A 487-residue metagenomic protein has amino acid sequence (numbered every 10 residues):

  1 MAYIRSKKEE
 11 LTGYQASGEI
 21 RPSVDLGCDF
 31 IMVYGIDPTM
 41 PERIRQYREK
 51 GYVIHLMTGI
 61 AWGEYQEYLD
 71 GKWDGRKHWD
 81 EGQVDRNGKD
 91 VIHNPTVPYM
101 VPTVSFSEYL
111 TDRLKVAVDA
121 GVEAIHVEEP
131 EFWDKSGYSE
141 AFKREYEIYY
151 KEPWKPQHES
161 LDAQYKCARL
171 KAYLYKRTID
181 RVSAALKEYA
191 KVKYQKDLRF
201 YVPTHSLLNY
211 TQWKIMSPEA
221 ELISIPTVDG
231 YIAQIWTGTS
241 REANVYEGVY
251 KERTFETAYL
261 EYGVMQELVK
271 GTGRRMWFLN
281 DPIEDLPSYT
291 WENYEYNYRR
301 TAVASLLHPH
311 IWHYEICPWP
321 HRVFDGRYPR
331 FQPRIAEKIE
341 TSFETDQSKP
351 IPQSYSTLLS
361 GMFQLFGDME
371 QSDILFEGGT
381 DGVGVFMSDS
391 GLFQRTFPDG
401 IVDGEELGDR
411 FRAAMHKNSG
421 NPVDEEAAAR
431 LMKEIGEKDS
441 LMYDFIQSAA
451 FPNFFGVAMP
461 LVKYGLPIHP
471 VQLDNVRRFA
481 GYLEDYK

Functional and structural regions predicted by a protein language model:
I4-Q46, R113-A124, P226-Y231, R300-H313 (+1 more regions): Catalytic domains of carbohydrate-active enzymes, especially glycoside hydrolases
R5-S17, N94-Y109, D285-Y296: Active-site mouth loops of central-metabolism enzymes
S6-A16, H55-G59, H126-P130, Y165-M216 (+3 more regions): Aromatic-lined carbohydrate-recognition surfaces of secreted/lumenal glycan-active proteins
G35-H93, A124-D134, A190-V202: Glycine-rich, aromatic-flanked loop segments that form ligand/cofactor-binding clefts across common enzyme folds
L56, I60-A120, Y146, E152-A172 (+2 more regions): Active-site-adjacent "subsite" loops/lids of carbohydrate-active enzymes
E128-A163, P203-N209, V323, R330: Active-site-proximal loop/short-helix segments that contain or immediately flank catalytic acid/base residue(s)
A190, F200-S440: Hydrophobic targeting/anchoring helices
K417, P422-K487: Helical hinge/lid and interdomain linker segments adjacent to catalytic or ligand-binding clefts that mediate domain
